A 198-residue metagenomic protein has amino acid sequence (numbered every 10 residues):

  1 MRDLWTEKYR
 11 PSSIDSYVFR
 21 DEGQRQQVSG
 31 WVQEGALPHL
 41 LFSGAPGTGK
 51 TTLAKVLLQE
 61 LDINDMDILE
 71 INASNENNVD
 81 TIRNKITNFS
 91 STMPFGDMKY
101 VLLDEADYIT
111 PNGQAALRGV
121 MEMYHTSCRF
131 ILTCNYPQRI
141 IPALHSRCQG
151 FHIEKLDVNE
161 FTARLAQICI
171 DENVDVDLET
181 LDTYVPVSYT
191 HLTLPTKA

Functional and structural regions predicted by a protein language model:
M1-T162, A166-P186: P-loop/Walker A NTP-binding region and its immediately flanking N-terminal helices in P-loop NTPase folds
T190-T196: Conserved small/polar residues in nucleotide/adenosyl-binding loops
